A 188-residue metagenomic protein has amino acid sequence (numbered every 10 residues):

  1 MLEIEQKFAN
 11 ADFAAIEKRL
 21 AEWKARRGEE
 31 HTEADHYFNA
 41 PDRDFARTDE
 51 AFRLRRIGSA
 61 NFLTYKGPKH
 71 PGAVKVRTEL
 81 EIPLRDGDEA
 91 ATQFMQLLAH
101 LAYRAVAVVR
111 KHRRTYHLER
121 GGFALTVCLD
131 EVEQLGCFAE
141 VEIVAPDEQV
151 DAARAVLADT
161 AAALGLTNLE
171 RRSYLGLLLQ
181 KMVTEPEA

Functional and structural regions predicted by a protein language model:
M1-G122, A158, L164-A188: N-terminal strand-loop-strand beta-hairpin
D86, V144-Q149: A generic structural motif
T115-E133, V150: Charged, well-structured binding/catalytic surfaces in domain cores that contact anionic ligands
D147-A162: A contiguous, mid-protein "functional segment" used to position or interact with cofactors/ions or partner subunits
